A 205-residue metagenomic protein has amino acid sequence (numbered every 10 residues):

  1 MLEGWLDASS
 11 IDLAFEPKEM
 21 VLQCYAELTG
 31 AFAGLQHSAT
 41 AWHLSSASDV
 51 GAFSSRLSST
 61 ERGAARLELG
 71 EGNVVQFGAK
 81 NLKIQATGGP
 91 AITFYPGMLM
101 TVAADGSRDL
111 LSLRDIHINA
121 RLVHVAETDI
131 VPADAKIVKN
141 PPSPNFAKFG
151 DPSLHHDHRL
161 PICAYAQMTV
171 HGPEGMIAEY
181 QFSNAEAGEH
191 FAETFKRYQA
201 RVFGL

Functional and structural regions predicted by a protein language model:
M1-L205: A composition-biased, non-transmembrane "mature-region" signal
